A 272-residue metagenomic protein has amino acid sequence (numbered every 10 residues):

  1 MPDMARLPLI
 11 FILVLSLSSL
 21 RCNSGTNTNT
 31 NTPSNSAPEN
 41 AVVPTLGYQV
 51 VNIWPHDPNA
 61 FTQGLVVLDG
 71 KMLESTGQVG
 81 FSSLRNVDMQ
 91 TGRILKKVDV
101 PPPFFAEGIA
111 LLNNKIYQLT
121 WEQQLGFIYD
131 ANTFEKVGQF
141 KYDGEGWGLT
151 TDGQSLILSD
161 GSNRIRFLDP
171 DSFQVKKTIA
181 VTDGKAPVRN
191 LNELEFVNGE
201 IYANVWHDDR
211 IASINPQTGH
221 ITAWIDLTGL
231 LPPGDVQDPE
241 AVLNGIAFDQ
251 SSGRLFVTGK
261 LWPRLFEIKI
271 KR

Functional and structural regions predicted by a protein language model:
A37-N59, M89-L95: A short helix->beta-strand "capping" segment at the edge of beta-propeller domains
V51-S83, V98-A110, W147, G259-L261: Beta-strand-rich domains and repeat architectures in extracellular enzymes and scaffolds, especially beta-propellers
I53-P58, V98-P102, G138-G144, I179-A186 (+2 more regions): Surface loop/turn motifs at the tips and blade-to-blade linkers of beta-strand repeat domains
T62, L191, D238-F248: Signature of short aromatic-glycine-proline-rich micro-motifs recurring in repeat-based ectodomains
D69-G70, N113-N114, G153-S155, N198-G199 (+1 more regions): Short coil/turn segments that connect the beta-strands within blades of beta-propeller domains
E74-Q78, I116-Q123, L158-S162, A203-H207 (+1 more regions): Conserved beta-strand positions in repeat-built beta-propeller and related beta-rich domains
D88-G92, D130-F134, P170-F173, N215-G219 (+1 more regions): Short loop/turn segments that connect beta-strands within beta-propeller blades
G92-Y129, F134-G146: Blade-loop segments of beta-propeller domains
